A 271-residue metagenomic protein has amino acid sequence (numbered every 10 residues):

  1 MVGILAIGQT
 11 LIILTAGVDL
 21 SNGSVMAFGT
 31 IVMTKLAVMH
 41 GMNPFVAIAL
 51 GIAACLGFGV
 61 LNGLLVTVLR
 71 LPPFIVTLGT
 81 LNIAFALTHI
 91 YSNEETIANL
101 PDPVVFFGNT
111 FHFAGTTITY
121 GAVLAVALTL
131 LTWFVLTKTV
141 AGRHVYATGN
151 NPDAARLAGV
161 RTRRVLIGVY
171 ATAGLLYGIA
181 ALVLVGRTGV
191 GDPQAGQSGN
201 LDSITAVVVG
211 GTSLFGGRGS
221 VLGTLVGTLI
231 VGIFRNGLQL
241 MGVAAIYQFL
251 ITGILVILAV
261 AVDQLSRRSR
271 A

Functional and structural regions predicted by a protein language model:
M1-H40, L64-L71, V207-L222, I254 (+1 more regions): Single transmembrane alpha-helix segments in multi-pass membrane proteins
G8-Q9, L81-T88, A122-F134, Y170-A181 (+3 more regions): Hydrophobic core segments of alpha-helical transmembrane domains in multi-pass membrane transport and ion-translocation
G41-L81, V226-G227: Alpha-helical transmembrane segments within multi-pass membrane transporters and channels
P73-T139, V165-G168, R187-G196: Transmembrane helix-bundle core of multi-pass membrane transporters and related energy-transducing complexes
I75, R161-V185, Q197, L201: Transmembrane alpha-helices
L130, L157-R164, F234-A271: Cytosolic-side transmembrane-helix boundaries in multi-pass membrane proteins
L131-A171: Membrane-helix/interface signature in polytopic inner-membrane proteins
Y177, R187-G253: Transmembrane alpha-helical segments in multi-pass inner-membrane proteins
